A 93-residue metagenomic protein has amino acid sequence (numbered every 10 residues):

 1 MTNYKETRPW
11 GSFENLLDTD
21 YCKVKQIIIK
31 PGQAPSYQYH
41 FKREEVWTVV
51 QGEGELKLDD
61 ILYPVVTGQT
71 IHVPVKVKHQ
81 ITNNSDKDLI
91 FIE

Functional and structural regions predicted by a protein language model:
M1-K23, S36: A short, N-terminal "cap"/entry segment at the start of jelly-roll beta-barrel domains of the cupin/DSBH fold
K23-K42: Conserved short histidine dyad/triad with adjacent acidic residue
Q26, V46, H72, D86-E93: A short hydrophobic beta-strand segment most commonly corresponding to one strand of the jelly-roll/cupin
K42-E55, D59-D60: Glycine- and acidic-residue-biased ligand/ion/polar-headgroup-sensing regions
E55-K57, Q80, I90: General beta-strand recognition
D60-K78: Short acidic-glycine-tyrosine-enriched beta hairpin
I81-S85: Asparagine-centered strand-capping/turn motif at beta-strand->loop junctions
